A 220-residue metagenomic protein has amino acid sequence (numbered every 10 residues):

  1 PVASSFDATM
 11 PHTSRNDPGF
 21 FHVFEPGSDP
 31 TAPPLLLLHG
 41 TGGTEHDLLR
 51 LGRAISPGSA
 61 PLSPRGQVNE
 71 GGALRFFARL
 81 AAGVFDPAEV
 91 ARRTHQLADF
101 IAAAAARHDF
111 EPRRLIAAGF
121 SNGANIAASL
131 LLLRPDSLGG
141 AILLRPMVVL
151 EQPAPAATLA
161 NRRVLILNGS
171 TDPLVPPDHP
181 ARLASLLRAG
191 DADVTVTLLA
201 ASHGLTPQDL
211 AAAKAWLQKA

Functional and structural regions predicted by a protein language model:
H12-P112: Serine-hydrolase catalytic machinery in alpha/beta-hydrolase-like enzymes
T41, A181-A184, R188-A220: C-terminal catalytic histidine-bearing segment of alpha/beta-hydrolase fold enzymes
R50, S129-L133: Active-site signature of alpha/beta-hydrolase-fold catalytic machinery across serine- and Asp/Cys-nucleophile hydrolases
A117-G119, L144: Short beta-strand immediately N-terminal to the catalytic nucleophile in serine-hydrolase-like folds
G119-G123, A127: Gly/Ala-rich beta-loop-alpha elbow adjacent to hydrolase catalytic centers
D136-V148: A conserved short beta-strand
I166-N168, D172: Short beta-strand/loop motif that positions the catalytic acidic residue of the alpha/beta-hydrolase fold
P173-H179: Conserved alpha/beta-hydrolase "acid-adjacent" motif
